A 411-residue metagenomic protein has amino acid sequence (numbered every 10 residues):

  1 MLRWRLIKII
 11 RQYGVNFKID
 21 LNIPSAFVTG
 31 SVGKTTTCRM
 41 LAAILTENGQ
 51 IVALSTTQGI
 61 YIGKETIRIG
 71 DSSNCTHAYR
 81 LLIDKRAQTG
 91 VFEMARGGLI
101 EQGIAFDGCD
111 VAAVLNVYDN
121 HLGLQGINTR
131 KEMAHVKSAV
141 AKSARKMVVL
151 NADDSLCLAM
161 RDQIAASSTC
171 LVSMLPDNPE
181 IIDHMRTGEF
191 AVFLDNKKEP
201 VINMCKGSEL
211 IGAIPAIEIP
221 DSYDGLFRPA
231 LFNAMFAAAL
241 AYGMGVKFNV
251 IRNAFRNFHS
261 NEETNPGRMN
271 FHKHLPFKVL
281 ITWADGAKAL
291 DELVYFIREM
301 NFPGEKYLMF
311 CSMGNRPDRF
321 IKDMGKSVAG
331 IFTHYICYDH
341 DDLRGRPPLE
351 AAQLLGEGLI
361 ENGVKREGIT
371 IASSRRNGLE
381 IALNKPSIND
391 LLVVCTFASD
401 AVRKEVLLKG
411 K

Functional and structural regions predicted by a protein language model:
M1-V15, L21, G126, A239-K411: ATP-dependent carboxylate-amine ligase
Q12-I62, T66: Walker A (P-loop) phosphate-binding motif
V28, S55, E93, L115 (+6 more regions): Residue-level signal for inorganic ion chemistry
T37-C38, K64, I100-G103, G123-L124 (+6 more regions): Short glycine-/acidic-enriched loop or helix-start segments at secondary-structure transitions that form or flank
M40-E47, G97-F106, I321-V328, A382-I388: Short amphipathic alpha-helices and their capping/turn segments at secondary-structure boundaries
I51-A53, T89-G90, V148, S167-T169 (+2 more regions): Hydrophobic anchor at the start of a short beta-strand that flanks the dinucleotide cofactor-binding loop
S72-L171, P176-I181: Flexible active-site lid/hinge loop adjacent to a nucleotide/diphosphate and Mg2+-phosphate binding pocket
I127-K131, S168-D291: Adenine nucleotide phosphate-binding catalytic loops in nucleotide-utilizing enzymes
